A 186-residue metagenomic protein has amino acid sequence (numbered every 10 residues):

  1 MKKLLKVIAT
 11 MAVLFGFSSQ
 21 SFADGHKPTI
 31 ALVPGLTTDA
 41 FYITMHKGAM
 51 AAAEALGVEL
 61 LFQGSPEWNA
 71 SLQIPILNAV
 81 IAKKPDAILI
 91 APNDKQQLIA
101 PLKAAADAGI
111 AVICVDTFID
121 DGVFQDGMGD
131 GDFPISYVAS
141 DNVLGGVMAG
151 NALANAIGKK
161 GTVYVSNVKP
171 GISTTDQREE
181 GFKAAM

Functional and structural regions predicted by a protein language model:
K3-L4, F22-M186: A residue-level marker of the well-folded mature domains of exported/periplasmic proteins
I8-G16: Bacterial N-terminal signal peptides
